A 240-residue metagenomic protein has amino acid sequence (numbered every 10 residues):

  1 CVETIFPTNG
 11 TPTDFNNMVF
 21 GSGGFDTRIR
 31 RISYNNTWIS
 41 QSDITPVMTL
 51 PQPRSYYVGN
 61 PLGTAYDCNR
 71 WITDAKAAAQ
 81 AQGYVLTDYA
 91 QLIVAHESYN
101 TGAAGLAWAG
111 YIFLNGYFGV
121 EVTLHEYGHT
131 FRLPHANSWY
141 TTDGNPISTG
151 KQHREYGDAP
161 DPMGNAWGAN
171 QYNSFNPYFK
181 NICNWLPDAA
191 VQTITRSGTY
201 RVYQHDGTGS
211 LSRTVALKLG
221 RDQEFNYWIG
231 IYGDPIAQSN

Functional and structural regions predicted by a protein language model:
C1-T123, F131-S148, P235-N240: Propeptide-to-catalytic entry region of secreted or membrane-anchored zinc metalloproteases
L86, A90-Q238: Extracellular hydrolytic enzyme modules, especially secreted metalloproteases of the metzincin/thermolysin-like class
